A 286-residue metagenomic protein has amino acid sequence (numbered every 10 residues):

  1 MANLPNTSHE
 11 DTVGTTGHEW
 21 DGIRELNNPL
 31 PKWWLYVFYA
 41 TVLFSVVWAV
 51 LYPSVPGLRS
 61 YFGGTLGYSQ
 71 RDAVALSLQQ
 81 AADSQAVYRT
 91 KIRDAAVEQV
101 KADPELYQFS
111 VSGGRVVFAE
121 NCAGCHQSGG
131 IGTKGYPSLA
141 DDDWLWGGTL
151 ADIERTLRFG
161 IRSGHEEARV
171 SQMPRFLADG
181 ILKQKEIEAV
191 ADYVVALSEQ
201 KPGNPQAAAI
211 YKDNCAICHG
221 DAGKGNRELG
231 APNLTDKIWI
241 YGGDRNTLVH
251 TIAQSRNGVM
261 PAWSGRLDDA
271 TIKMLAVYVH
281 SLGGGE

Functional and structural regions predicted by a protein language model:
A2-E105, W146-T156, S171-V194, S264-H280: Periplasmic c-type cytochrome electron-transfer domains
E25, W48, V117, T133-G135 (+4 more regions): Short, flexible micro-motifs
G57, C125, G164, A168 (+5 more regions): Secondary-structure transition/capping residues
G64-R71, V100-F109, P137-W144, K201-P202 (+1 more regions): Short charge-dense sequence patches
L106-I131, L145-T149, E154-F159, E199-G225 (+3 more regions): Sequence/structural segment immediately N-terminal to covalent heme-attachment motifs in c-type and related
K134, A140-A196, N226-G284: Extracytoplasmic electron-transfer domains, predominantly the class I c-type cytochrome c fold
